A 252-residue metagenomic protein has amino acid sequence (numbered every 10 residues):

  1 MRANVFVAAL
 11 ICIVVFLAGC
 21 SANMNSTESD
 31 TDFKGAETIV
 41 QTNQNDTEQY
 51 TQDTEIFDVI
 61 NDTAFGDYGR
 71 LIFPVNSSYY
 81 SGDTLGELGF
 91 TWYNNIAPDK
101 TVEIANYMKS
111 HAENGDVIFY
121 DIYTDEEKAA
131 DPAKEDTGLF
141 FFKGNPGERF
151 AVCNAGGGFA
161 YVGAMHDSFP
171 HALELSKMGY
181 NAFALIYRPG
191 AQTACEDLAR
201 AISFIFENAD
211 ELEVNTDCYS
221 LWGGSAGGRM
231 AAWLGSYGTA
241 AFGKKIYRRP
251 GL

Functional and structural regions predicted by a protein language model:
L17-G19: C-terminal motif of bacterial Sec signal peptides marking the signal peptidase cleavage site
S21-N23: Bacterial signal peptide processing site
N25-T47: N-terminal, intrinsically disordered, polar/charged segments of Gram-positive cell-envelope systems that serve as
F73-P146: N-terminal cap/lid segment of alpha/beta-hydrolase-fold proteins
E148-G157: Short beta-strand element of the alpha/beta-hydrolase
F150, S176-I186: A fold-wide structural signal in alpha/beta-hydrolase
G163-D167, F183-T216: Catalytic nucleophile-loop/oxyanion-hole region of alpha/beta-hydrolase and closely related hydrolase-like folds
R200-L252: Primarily recognizes the serine-hydrolase "nucleophile elbow" in alpha/beta-hydrolase and SGNH/GDSL folds
